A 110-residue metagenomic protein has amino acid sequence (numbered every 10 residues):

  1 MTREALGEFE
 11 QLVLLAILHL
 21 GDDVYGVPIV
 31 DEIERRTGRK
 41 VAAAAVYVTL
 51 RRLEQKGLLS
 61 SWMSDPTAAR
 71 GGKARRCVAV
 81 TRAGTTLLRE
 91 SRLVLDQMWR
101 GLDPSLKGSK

Functional and structural regions predicted by a protein language model:
M1-E4, D65-T67: Short beta-strand/turn micro-motifs at beta-sheet edges
E4-Y47: N-terminal helix-turn-helix DNA-binding core of bacterial DNA-binding proteins
R52: Alpha-helical DNA-recognition elements
K56-G71: Beta-hairpin "wing" of winged helix-turn-helix
A74: Exposed loop/turn and edge beta-strand positions of beta-sandwich/beta-sheet ligand-binding modules
A83-K110: Amphipathic alpha-helical dimerization/coiled-coil segments that flank or bridge DNA-binding/regulatory modules
